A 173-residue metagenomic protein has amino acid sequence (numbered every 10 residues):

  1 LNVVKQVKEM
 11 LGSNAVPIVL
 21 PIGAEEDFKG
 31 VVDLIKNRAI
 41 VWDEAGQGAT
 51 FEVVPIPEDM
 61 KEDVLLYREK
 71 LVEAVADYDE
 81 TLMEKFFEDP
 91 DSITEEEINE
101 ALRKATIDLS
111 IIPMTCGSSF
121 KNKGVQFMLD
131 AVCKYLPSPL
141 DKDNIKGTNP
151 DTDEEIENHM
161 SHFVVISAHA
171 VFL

Functional and structural regions predicted by a protein language model:
L1-L173: Structural and coupling elements of P-loop NTPases
